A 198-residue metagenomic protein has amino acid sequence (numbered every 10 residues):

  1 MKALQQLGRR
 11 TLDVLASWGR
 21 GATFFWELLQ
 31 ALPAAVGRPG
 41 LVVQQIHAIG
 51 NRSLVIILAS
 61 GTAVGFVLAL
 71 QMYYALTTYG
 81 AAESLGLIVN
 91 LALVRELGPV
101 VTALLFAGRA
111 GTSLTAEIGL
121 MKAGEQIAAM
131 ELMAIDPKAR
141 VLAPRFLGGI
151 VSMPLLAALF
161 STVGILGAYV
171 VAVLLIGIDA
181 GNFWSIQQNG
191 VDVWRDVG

Functional and structural regions predicted by a protein language model:
M1-V42: Short, membrane-interfacial amphipathic segments enriched in basic
L4, P39-V43, G86, A103 (+5 more regions): Alpha-helical membrane-protein architecture signal
A22-V36, V67-T77, V171-L175: Structural signal for alpha-helical transmembrane segments and their membrane-water exit/capping regions in multi-pass
Q45-V101, L105: Active-site cofactor/substrate anionic-group-binding motifs, chiefly glycine- and Lys/Arg-rich phosphate-binding loops
G50, L54, L58, L97 (+2 more regions): Selective transmembrane-helix segments that form parts of the transport pathway or gating/packing helices in multipass
Q71-V94, T162-G198: Membrane-interfacial helix-loop-helix connectors in multipass membrane proteins
L104-K122: A hydrophobic alpha-helix feature that marks transmembrane segments and, especially, their cytosolic C-terminal ends
I118-A143: Short cytoplasmic-facing helical segments at TM-TM junctions of multi-pass membrane proteins
